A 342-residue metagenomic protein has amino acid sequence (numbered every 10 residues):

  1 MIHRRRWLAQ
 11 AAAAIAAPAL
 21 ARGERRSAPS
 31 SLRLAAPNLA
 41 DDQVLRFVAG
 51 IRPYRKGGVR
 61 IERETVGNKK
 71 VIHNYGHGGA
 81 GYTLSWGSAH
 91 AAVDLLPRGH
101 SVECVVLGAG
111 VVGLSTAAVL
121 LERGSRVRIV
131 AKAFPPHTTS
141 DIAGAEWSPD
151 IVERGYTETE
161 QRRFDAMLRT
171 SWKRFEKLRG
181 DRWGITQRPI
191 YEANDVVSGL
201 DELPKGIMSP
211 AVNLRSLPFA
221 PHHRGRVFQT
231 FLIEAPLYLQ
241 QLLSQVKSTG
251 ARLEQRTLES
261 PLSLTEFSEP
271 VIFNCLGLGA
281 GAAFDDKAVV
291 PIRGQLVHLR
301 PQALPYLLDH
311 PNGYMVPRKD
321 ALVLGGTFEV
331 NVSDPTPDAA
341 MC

Functional and structural regions predicted by a protein language model:
M1-I2: Secretory targeting signals
R6-R25: N-terminal export signals
Q10-I15, A49-N68, S140-I142, T170-T249: Flavin (FAD/FMN) cofactor-binding and adjacent substrate-gating region of FAD-dependent oxidoreductase domains
E24-G67, G76, A80-L84, H90 (+3 more regions): Active-site substrate-recognition segment that forms the wall of the catalytic cavity or substrate channel
A80-L84, E160-M167, R226-Q241, T336-P337: Short beta-strand to alpha-helix junction loop
V102-G110: Beta1/beta-strand and adjacent pyrophosphate-binding region of the FAD-binding site in flavoprotein oxidoreductases
K132-I185: Conserved FAD-binding subdomain of flavin-dependent enzymes
F231-A303: Predominantly flavin-linked oxidoreductase catalytic cores and closely associated redox partners
